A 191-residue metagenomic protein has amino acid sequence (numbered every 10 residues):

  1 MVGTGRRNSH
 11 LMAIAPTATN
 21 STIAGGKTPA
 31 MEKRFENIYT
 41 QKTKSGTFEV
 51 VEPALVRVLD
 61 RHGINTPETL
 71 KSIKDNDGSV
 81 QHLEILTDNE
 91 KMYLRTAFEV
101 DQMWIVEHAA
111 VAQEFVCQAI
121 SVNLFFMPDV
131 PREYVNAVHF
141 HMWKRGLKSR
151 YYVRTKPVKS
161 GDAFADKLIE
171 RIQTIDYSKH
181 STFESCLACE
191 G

Functional and structural regions predicted by a protein language model:
M1-T4, M12-Q173, E190-G191: Catalytic alpha/beta core of large soluble enzyme barrels
R7: Solvent-exposed loop and edge beta-strand segments that line ligand/cofactor-binding and catalytic clefts
D176-G191: Short acidic, low-complexity intrinsically disordered linear motifs used for protein-protein interactions
